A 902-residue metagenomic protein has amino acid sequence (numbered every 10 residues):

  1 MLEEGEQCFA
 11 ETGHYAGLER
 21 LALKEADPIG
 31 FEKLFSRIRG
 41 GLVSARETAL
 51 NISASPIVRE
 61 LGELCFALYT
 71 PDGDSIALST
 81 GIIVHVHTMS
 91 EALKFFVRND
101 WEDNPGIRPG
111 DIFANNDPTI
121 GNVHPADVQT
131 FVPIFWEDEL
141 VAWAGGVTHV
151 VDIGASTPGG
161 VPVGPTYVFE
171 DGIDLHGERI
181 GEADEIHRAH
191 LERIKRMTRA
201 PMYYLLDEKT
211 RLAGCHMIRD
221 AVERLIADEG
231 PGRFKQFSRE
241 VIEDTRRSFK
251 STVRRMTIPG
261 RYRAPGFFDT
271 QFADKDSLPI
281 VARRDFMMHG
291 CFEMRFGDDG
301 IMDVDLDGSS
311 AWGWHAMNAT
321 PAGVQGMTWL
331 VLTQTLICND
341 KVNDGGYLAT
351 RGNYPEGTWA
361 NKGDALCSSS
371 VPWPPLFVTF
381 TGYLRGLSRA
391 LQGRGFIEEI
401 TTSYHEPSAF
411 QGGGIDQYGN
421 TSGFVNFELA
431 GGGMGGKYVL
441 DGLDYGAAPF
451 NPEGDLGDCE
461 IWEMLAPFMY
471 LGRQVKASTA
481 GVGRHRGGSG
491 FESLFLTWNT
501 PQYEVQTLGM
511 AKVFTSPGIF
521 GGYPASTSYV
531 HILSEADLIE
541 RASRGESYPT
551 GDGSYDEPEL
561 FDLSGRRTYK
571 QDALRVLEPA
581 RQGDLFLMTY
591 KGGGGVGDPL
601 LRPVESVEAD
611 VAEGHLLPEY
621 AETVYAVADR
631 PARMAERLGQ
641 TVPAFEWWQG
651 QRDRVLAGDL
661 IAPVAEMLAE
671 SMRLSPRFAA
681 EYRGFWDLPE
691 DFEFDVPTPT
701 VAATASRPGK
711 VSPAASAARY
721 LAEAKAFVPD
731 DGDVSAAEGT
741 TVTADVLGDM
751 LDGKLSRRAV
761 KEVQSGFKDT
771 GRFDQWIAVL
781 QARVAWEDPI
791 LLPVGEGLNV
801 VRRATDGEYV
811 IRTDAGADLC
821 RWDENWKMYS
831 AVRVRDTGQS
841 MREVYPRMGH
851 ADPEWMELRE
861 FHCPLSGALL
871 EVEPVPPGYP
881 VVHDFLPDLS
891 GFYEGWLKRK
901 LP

Functional and structural regions predicted by a protein language model:
M1-P109, D117-W136, L140-A715: Glycine/proline-enriched, intrinsically flexible loops and inter-domain linkers
V475-A477, L791-E796, R842-D852: Short linear interaction motifs
A717-R821, W896: N-terminal alpha-helical interaction blocks
V784, D814-M856, P877: Short recognition patches in nucleic-acid-associated and regulatory proteins
D806-E808, W855-L858: Flanking scaffold residues of small Cys/His-coordinated metal-binding clusters
T813-G816, E860-A868, D884: Cysteine-rich micro-motifs
R821-W822, L869-E873: Short, non-ligating residues that shape and space the ligands of small metal-coordination modules and catalytic
R833-G849, V882-L901: Short microdomains enriched in Cys/His and/or Lys/Arg
